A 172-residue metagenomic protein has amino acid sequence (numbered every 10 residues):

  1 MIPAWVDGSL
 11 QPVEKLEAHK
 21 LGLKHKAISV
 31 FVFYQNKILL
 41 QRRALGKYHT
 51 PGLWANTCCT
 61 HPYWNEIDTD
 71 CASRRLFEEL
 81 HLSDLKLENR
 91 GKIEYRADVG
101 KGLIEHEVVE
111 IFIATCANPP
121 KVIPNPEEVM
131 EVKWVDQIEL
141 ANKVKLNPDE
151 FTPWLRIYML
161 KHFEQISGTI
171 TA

Functional and structural regions predicted by a protein language model:
M1, K26-I28, N36, E110 (+1 more regions): Change "...and in nucleic-acid phosphodiester-cleaving endonucleases..." to "...and in nucleic-acid processing enzymes
M1-S29: Acidic, metal-coordinating catalytic segment for phosphate/diphosphate chemistry, firing primarily on the Nudix
K15-L16, A44, L140: Residue-level structural signal for beta-strand termini and adjacent loop
A27-C58: A glycine-rich, hydrophobic loop/mini-helix early in the fold
V30, C58, N89, E110-F112: A structural signal for short, well-ordered beta-strand segments
L40, T57-R90: The catalytic Nudix box helix
L45-K47, H61, E94-R96: Short, catalytically relevant binding-site loops at active-site mouths
G52, E94, L103-A172: Nudix hydrolase/Nudix homology domain
